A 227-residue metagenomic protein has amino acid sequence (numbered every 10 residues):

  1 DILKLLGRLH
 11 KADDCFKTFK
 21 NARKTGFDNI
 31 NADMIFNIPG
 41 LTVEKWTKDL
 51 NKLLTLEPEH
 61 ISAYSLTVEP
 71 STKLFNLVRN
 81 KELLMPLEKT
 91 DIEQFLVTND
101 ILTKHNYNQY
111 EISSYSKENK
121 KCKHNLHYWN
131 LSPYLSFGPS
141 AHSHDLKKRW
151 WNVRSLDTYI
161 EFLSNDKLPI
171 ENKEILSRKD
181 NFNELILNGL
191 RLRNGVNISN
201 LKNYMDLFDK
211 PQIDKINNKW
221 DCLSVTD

Functional and structural regions predicted by a protein language model:
D1-D206: C-terminal scaffold of the Radical SAM
M205-C222, T226: Short amphipathic alpha-helical interaction segments
